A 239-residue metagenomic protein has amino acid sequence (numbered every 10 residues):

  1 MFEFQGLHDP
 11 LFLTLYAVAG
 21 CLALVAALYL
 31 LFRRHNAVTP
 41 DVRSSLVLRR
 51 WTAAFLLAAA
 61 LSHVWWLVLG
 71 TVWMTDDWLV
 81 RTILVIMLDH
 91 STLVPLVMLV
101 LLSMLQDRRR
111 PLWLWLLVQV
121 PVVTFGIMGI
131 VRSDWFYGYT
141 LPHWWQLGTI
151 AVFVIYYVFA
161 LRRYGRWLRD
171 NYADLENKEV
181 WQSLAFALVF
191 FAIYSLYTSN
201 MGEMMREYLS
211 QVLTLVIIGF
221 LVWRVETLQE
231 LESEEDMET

Functional and structural regions predicted by a protein language model:
M1-G126, D134, G138-L141: N-terminal low-complexity or simple alpha-helical regulatory segments that function as activation/interaction modules
A26, L93-S103, F153-A160, I217-R224: Transmembrane alpha-helices and membrane-interface helical segments of multi-pass integral membrane enzymes
L30, W66, F125-I130, S195-T198 (+1 more regions): Structural signal for membrane-spanning alpha-helices in multi-pass inner-membrane proteins, emphasizing helix cores
T39-L61, Q119, P142-F220: Alpha-helical transmembrane segments of multi-pass integral membrane proteins
D76-V94, M204-E226: Hydrophobic alpha-helical transmembrane segments and immediately flanking/interface helices in integral membrane
L112, Y172, E230-S233: Secondary-structure transition/capping residues
E226-T239: Membrane-proximal linker segments that couple transmembrane helices to downstream signaling/catalytic modules
